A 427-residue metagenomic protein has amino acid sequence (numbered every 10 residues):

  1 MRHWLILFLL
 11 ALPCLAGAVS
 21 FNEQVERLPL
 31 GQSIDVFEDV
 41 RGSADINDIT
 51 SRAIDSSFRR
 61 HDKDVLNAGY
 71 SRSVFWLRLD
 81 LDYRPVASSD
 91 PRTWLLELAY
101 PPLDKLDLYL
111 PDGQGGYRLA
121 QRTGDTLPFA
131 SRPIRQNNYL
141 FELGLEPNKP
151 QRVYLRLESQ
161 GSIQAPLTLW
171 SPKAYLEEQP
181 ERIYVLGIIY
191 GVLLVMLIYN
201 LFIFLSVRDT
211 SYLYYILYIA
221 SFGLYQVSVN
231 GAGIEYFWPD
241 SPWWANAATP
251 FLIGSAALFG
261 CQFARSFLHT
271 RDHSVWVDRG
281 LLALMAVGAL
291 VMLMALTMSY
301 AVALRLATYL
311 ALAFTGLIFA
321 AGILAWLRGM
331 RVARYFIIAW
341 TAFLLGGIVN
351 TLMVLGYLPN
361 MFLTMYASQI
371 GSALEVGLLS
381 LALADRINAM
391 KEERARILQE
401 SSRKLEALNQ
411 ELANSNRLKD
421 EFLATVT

Functional and structural regions predicted by a protein language model:
M1-W4: Positively charged n-region of N-terminal signal peptides that target proteins for export
A11-L15: N-terminal signal peptide c-region/cleavage motif recognized by signal peptidases
G17-Y184: Soluble non-transmembrane domains of integral membrane proteins
P102-Y109, Y154, Y212-A220, L224-V227: Carboxylate/His-rich catalytic cores and anion/metal-binding grooves
L176-L205, G254, R305-W326: First transmembrane helix
M196-S221, H269-T270: Juxtamembrane interface at the cytosolic side of transmembrane helices
L224-S266, T270-E400: Interfacial "cap-and-anchor" motif at the non-cytosolic start of specific transmembrane alpha-helices
S402-T427: Primarily the dimerization/phosphotransfer
